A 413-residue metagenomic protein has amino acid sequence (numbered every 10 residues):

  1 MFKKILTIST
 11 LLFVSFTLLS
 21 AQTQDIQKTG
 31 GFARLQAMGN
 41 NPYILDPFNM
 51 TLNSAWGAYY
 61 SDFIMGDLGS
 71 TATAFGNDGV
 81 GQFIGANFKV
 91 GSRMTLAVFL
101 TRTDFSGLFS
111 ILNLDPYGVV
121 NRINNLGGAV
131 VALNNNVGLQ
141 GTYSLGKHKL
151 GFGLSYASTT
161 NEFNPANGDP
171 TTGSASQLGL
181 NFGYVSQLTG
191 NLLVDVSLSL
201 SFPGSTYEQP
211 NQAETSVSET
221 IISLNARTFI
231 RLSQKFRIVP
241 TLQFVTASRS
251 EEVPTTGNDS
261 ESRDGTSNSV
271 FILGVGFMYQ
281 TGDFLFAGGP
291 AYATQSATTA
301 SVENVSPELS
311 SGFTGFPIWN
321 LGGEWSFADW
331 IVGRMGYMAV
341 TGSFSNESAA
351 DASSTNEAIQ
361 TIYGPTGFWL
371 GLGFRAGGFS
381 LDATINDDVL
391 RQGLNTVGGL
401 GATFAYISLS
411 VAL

Functional and structural regions predicted by a protein language model:
S20-T103: N-terminal, post-signal peptide beta-strand-biased segments of exported outer-membrane/organellar beta-barrel and other
F63-I64, S92-A97, K147-F152, T189-V196 (+5 more regions): Repeated loop/turn-to-beta-strand initiation elements of outer-membrane beta-barrel proteins
G69-T71, F99-T103, S155-T159, V185 (+7 more regions): Outer-membrane beta-barrel pore domains and translocons
A74-G79, S106-G127, A157-L178, G204-S218 (+7 more regions): Outer-membrane beta-barrel translocator domains and adjoining extracellular loop/strand segments of Gram-negative
D78-Q82, V131-V137, T172-L180, S216-L224 (+4 more regions): Residues that define the transmembrane beta-barrel architecture of outer-membrane proteins
F83-N87, G138-T142, N181-V185, N225-F229 (+4 more regions): Outer-membrane beta-barrel architecture
I221-S345: Detector for outer-membrane/organellar transmembrane beta-barrel domains, recognizing the amphipathic beta-strand
L372-S380, I385, L400-L413: Outer-membrane beta-barrel "beta-signal"
